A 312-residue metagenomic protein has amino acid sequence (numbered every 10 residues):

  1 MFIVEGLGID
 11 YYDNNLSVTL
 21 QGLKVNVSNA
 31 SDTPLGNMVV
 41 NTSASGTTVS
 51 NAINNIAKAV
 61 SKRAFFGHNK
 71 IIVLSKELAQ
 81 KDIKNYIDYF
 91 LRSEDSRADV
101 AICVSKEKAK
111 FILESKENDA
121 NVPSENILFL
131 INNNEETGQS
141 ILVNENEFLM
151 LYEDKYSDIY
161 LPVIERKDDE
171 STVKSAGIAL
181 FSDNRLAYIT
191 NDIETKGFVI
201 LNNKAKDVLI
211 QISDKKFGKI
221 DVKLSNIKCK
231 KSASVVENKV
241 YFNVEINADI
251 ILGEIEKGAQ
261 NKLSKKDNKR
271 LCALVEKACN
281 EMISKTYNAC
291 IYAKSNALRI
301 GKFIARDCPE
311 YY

Functional and structural regions predicted by a protein language model:
M1-Y312: Membrane-proximal alpha-helical signals and transmembrane carboxylates
